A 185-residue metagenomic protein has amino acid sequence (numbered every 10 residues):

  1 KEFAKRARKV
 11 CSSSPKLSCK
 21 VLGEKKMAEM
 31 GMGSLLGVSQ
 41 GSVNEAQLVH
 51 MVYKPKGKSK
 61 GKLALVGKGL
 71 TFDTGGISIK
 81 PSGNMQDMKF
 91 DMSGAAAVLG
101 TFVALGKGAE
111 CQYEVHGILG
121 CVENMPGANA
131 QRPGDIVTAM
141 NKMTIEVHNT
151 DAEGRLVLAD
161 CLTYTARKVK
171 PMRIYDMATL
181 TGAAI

Functional and structural regions predicted by a protein language model:
F3-I185: A generic structural signal for tightly packed, nonpolar segments enriched in small/aliphatic residues
